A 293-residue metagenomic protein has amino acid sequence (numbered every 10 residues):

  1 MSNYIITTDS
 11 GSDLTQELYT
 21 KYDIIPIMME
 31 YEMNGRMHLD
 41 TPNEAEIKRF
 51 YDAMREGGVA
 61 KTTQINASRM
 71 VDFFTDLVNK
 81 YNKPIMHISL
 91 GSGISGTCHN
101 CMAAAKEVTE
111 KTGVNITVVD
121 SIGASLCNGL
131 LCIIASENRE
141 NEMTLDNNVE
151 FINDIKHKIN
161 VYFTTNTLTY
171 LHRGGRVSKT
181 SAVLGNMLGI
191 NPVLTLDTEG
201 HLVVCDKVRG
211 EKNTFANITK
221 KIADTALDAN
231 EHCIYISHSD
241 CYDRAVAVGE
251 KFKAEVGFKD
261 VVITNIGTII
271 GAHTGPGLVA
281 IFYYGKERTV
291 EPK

Functional and structural regions predicted by a protein language model:
N3, G11-E30, I94-T97, C101-K106 (+3 more regions): Mixed-charge interfacial surface used for oligomerization/domain docking and macromolecular partner engagement
I5-R69: N-terminal glycine-rich anion-binding loop in soluble enzyme alpha/beta folds
I5-T7, I85-H87, I266: Short glycine-aspartate micro-motif
T8, S89, H238: Short beta-strand/turn micro-motifs composed of small residues that flank or help shape donor/cofactor-binding pockets
A45-F73, N82, L130-N148: Short N-terminal secondary-structure initiator segments
G58-I65, S89-G96, G123: Short coil/turn segments at secondary-structure boundaries
R69-C98: N-terminal glycine-rich phosphate/adenylate-binding segment common to multiple enzyme folds
M86-S89, I116-D120: Short acidic, glycine/Ser/Thr-rich loop/turn "cap" segments at secondary-structure junctions
